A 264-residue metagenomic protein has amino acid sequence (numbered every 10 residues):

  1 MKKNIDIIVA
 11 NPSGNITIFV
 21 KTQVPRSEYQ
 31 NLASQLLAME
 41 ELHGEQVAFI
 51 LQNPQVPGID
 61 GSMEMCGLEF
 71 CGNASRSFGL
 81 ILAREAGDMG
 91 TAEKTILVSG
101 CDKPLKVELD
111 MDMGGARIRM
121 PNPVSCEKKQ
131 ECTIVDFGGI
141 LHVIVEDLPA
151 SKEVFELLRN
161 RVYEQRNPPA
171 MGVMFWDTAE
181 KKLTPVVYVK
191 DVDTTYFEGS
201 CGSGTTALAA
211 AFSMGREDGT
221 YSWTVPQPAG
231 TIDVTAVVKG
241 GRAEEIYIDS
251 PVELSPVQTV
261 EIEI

Functional and structural regions predicted by a protein language model:
M1-G114, S125-C126, I134, H142-I264: A glycine-rich beta-to-alpha transition motif near the start of alpha/beta enzyme domains, typified by
